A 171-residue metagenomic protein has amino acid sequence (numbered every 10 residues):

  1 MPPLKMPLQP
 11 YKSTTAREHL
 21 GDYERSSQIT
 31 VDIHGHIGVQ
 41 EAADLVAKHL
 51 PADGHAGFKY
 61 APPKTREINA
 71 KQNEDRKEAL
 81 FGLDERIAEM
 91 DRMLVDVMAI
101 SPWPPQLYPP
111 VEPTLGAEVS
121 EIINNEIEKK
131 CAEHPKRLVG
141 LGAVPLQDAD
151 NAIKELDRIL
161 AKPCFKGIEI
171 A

Functional and structural regions predicted by a protein language model:
M1-A171: Helix-coil boundary/capping segments in enzymes
